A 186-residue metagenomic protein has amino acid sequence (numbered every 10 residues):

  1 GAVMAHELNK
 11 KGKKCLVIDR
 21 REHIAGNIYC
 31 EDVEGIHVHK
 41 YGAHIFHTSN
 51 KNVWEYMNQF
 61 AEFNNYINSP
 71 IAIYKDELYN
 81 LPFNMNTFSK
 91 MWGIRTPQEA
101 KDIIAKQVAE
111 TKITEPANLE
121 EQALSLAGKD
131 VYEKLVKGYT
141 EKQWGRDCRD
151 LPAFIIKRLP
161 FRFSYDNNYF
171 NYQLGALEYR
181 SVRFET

Functional and structural regions predicted by a protein language model:
G1-A2: N-terminal Rossmann-fold NAD(P) dinucleotide-binding loop
N9-E34: Glycine-rich FAD pyrophosphate-binding loop
I18-R20, T48-S49, V182: Short His-Asn-centered micro-motif
E34-E110: Dinucleotide-binding Rossmann-like beta1-alpha1 core, especially the glycine-rich loop that anchors the ADP
E77-Y79, N86-T186: Active-site/ligand-binding neighborhood in enzyme catalytic cores
